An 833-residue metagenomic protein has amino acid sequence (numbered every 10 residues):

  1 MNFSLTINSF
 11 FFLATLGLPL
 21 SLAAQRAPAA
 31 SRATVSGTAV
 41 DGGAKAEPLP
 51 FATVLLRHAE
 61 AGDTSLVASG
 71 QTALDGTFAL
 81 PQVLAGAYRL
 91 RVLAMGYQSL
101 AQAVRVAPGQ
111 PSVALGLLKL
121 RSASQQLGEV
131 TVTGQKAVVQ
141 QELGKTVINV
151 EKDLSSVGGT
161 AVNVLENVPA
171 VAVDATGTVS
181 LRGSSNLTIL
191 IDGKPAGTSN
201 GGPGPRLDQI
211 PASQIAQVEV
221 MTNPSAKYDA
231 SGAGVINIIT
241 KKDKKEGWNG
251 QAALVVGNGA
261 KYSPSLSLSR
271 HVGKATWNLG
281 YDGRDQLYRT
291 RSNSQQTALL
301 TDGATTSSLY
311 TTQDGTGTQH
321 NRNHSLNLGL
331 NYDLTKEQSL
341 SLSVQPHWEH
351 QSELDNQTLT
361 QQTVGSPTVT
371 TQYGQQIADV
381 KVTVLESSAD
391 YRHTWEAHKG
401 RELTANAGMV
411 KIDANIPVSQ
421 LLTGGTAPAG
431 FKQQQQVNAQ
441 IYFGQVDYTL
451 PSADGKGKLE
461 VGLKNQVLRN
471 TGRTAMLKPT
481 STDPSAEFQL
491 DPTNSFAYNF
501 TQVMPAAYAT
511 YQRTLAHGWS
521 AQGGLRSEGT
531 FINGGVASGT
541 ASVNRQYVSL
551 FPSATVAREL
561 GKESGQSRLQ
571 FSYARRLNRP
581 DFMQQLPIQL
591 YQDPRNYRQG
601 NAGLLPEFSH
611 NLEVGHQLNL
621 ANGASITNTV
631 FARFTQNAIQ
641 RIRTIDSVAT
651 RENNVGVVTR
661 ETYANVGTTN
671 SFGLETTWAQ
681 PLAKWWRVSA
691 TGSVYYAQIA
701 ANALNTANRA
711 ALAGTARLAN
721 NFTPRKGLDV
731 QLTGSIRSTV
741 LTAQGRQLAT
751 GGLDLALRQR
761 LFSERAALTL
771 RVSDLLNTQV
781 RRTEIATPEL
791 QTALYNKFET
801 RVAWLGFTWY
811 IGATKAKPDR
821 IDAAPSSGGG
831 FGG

Functional and structural regions predicted by a protein language model:
V40-K45, T53-A59, L93-M95, S112-S155 (+3 more regions): Short, acidic, small-residue-rich periplasmic hinge/interaction motif at the N-terminus of Gram-negative outer-membrane
E60-T77: Short, acidic Ser/Thr/Gly-rich low-complexity loop/linker segments typical of extracellular and cell-surface proteins
L117-L118, A161-V164, P203-P205, V220 (+2 more regions): N-terminal periplasmic accessory domains that precede and gate Gram-negative outer-membrane beta-barrel machines
A161, N167, K194-T222: Short acidic/polar hinge/loop motifs at secondary-structure boundaries that mediate gating or recognition
I215, D229-I236, K244-Q295, H320-H324: Outer-membrane beta-barrel translocator/receptor signature
G234-V235, I239-A252, R291, T312 (+16 more regions): Surface-exposed extracellular loop regions of Gram-negative outer-membrane beta-barrel proteins
D413, F531, K562-N611, A632-G656 (+1 more regions): Surface-exposed extracellular loop regions of Gram-negative outer-membrane beta-barrel proteins, predominantly
I441-Q445, Q489-F496, Q599-N601, L605 (+4 more regions): Outer membrane beta-barrel strand-and-loop segments of large Gram-negative receptors, especially TonB-dependent
